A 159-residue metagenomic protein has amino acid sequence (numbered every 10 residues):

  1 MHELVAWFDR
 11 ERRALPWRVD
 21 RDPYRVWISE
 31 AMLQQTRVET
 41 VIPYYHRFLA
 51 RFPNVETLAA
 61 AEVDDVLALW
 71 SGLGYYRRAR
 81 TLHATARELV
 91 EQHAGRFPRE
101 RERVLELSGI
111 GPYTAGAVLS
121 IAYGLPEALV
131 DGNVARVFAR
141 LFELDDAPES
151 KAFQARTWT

Functional and structural regions predicted by a protein language model:
H2-T159: Catalytic cores of DNA base-excision repair glycosylases
